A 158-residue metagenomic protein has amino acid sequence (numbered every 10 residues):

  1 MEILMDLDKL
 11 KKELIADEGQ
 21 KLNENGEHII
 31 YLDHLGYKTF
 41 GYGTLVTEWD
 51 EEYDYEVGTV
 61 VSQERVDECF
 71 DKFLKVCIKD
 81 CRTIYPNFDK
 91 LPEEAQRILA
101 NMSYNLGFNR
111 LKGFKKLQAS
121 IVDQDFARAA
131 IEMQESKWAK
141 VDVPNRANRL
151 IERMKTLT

Functional and structural regions predicted by a protein language model:
M1-M5, K9-L22, T44, K72 (+1 more regions): Long, amphipathic alpha-helical surface segments
D8, E93-N101, N148: Non-catalytic, well-ordered alpha-helical scaffold segments
L10, H34-G36, A95: Residues that flank catalytic or metal-binding motifs in active/ligand-binding sites
N23-I30, T83-A95: Surface-exposed patches in mature extracellular/periplasmic domains of secreted proteins
L32-D54: Substrate-binding/active-site groove segments that recognize and process beta-1,4-linked N-acetyl-hexosamine
T39-G41, R97-Y104, L117-V122: Amphipathic alpha-helical segments that form the core helices of the histone-fold
Y53-Y85, E93-I98, N105-L111: Alpha-helical segment that forms one wall of the substrate-binding/catalytic cleft in peptidoglycan-active domains
